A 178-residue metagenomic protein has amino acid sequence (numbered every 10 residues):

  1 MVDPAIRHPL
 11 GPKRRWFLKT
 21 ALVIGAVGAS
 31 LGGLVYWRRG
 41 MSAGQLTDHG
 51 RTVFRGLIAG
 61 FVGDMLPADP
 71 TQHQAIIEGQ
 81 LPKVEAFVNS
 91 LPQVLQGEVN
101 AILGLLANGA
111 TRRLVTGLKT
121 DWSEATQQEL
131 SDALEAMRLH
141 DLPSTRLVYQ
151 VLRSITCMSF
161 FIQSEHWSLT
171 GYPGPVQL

Functional and structural regions predicted by a protein language model:
M1-D3, Q96: Short N-terminal helix-initiation segments at or just after the protein's N-terminus
V2, F161-L178: Short, functional C-terminal segments
D3-G25: N-terminal secretory signal peptides and thylakoid transit peptides that target proteins across membranes
G28-G40: Short hydrophobic alpha-helical membrane-anchoring segments
G32-G33, Q72, W167: Residue-level detector of alpha-helical recognition elements and their boundaries
W37-G50: Ser/Thr/Pro/Gly-rich low-complexity linker/stalk segments immediately outside membranes or between
T47-I162: Flexible, low-complexity segments enriched for small/polar residues
